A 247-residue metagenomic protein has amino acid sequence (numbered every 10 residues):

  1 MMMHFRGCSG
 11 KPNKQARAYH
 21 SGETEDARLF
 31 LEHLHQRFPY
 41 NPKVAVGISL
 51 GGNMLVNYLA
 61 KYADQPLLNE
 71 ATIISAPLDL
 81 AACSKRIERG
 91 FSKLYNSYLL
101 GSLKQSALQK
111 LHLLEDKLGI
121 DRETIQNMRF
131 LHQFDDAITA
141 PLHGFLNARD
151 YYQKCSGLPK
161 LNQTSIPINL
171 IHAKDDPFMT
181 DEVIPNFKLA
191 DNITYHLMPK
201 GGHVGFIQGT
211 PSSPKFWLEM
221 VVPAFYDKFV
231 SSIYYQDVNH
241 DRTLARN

Functional and structural regions predicted by a protein language model:
H4-S9, P77, G201: Short beta-to-alpha linker loops that shape the active-site pocket of alpha/beta-hydrolase fold enzymes
R6-V44: Catalytic nucleophile-loop/oxyanion-hole region of alpha/beta-hydrolase and closely related hydrolase-like folds
Q36-H143: Alpha/beta-hydrolase-fold enzymes
A137-K160: Active-site nucleophile elbow and catalytic-triad environment of alpha/beta-hydrolase enzymes
L158, K174-D176, K200-G202: Acidic beta-to-alpha connecting loop that harbors the catalytic carboxylate
T164, L170-H172, D176: Short beta-strand/loop motif that positions the catalytic acidic residue of the alpha/beta-hydrolase fold
K174-T194: Conserved loop-alpha-helix segment in the C-terminal half of the alpha/beta-hydrolase fold that carries the catalytic
P199-N247: Catalytic active-site module of serine/aspartate enzymes centered on a nucleophile-bearing elbow/loop
